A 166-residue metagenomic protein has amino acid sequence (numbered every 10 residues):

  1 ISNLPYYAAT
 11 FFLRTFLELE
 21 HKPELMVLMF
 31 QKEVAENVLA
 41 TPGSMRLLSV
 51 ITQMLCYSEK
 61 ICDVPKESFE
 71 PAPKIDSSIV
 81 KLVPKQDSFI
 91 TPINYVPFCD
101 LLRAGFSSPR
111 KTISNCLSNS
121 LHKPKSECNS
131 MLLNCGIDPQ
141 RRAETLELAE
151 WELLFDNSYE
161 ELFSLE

Functional and structural regions predicted by a protein language model:
I1, A8-A143, L153-E166: Class I S-adenosyl-L-methionine
E150: Ca2+-coordinating acidic residues in Ca2+-binding motifs
